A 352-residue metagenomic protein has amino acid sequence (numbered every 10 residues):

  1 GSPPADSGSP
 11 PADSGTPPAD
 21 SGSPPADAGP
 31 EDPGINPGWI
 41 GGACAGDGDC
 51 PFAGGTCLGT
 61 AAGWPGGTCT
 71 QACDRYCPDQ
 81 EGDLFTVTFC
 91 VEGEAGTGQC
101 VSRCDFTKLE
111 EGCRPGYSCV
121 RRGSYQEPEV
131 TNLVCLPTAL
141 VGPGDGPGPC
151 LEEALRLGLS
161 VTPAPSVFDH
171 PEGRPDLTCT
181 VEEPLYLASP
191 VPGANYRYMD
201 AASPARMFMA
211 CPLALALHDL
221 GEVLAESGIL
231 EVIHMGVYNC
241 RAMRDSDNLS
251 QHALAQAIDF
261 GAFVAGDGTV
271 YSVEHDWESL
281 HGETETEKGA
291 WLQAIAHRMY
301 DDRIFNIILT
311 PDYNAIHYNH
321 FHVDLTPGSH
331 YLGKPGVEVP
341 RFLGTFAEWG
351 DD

Functional and structural regions predicted by a protein language model:
G1-G38: Ser/Thr-rich, Pro/Gly/Ala-heavy low-complexity intrinsically disordered linkers and tails of secreted extracellular
G29-P143: Secreted, cysteine-rich disulfide-bonded mini-domains of extracellular proteins
P65, T86, G96, P115 (+5 more regions): Residues that flank catalytic or metal-binding motifs in active/ligand-binding sites
A72, R103, M235-R241: Generic short beta-strand segments
C90, V161-H170, G228-V237, Y271 (+1 more regions): Surface-exposed patches in mature extracellular/periplasmic domains of secreted proteins
D145-H234: Active-site acidic/histidine clusters and adjacent loop/turn architecture that either coordinate catalytic ions
C150, D176-L177, E182-A188, G221 (+2 more regions): Catalytic cores and adjacent binding grooves of peptidoglycan-active enzymes
F208-L215, V223-V232, C240-R244, L249-G266: Mid-length scaffold segments of soluble, non-membrane domains
